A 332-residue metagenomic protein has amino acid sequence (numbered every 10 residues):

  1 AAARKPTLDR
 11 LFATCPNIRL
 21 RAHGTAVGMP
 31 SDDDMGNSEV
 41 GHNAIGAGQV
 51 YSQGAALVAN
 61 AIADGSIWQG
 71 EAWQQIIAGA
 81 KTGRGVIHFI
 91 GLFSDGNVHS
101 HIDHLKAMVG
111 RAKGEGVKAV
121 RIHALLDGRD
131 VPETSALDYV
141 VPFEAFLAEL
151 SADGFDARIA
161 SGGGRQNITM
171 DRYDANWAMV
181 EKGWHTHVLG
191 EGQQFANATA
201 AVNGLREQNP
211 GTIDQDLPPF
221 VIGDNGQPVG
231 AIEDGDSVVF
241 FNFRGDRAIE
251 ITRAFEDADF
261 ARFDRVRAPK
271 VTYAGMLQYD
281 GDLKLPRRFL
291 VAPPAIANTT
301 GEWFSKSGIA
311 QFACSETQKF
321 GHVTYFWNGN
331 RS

Functional and structural regions predicted by a protein language model:
A1, D246-R247: Short acidic, Gly/Ser-rich segments with clustered Asp/Glu that frequently serve as metal-coordination loops in enzyme
A2-N167, A178, K182, A261 (+3 more regions): Active-site nucleophile/metal-coordination loop of metallo-enzymes that catalyze phosphate/sulfate and related
I45, F240-F241: Short hydrophobic-aromatic micro-motifs
M108, A248-I251: Buried hydrophobic packing segments
V131, S135-Q227, A231-E233, V239 (+2 more regions): Long, well-ordered, tryptophan-enriched scaffold segments
R172, E250-R253, K284-F289: Short conserved micro-motifs at the rims of enzyme active sites and ligand-binding pockets
L205, G329-S332: Ligand-binding pockets and gating/stacking loops
F243-G245, G329: Residues immediately flanking
